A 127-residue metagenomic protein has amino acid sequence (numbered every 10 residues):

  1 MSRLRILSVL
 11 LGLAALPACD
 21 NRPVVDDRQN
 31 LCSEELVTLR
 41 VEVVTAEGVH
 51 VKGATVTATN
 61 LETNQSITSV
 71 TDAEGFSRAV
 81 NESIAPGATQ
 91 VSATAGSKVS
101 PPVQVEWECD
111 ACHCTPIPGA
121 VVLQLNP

Functional and structural regions predicted by a protein language model:
M1-A18: Sec-dependent bacterial lipoprotein signal peptides
C19-T38, V44-E47, H113-P127: Beta-strand-rich domain onsets/edges
R22, A95-A120: Structured interaction patches on ligand/partner-binding surfaces of diverse proteins
E47, E62-N64, S97-V99: Solvent-exposed strand-loop boundary residues in beta-sheet-rich modules
H50-K52: Short acidic/proline- and small/hydrophobic-mixed sequence motifs that coincide with surface turns and coil-to-beta
A54-A58: Hydrophobic beta-strand segments
L61-A79: Short, acidic Ser/Thr/Gly-rich low-complexity loop/linker segments typical of extracellular and cell-surface proteins
F76-Q90: Short Pro-Gly-centered beta-turn/loop motif in secreted/extracellular proteins
